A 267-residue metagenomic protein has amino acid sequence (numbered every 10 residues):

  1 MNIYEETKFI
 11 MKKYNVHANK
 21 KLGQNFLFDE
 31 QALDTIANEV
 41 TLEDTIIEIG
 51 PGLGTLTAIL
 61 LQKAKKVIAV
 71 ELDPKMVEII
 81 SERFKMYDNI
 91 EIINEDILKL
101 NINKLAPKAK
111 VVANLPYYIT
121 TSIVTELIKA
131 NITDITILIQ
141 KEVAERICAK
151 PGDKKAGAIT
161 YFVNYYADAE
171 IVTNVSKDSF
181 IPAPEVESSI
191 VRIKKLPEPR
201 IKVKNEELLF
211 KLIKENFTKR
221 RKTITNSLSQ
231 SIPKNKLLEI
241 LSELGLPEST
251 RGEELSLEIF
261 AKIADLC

Functional and structural regions predicted by a protein language model:
M1-K214, S242, E253, L257: Catalytic cores of RNA-modifying enzymes
E215-C267: C-terminal lobe and adjacent flexible extensions of AdoMet/dcAdoMet transferase-like proteins
